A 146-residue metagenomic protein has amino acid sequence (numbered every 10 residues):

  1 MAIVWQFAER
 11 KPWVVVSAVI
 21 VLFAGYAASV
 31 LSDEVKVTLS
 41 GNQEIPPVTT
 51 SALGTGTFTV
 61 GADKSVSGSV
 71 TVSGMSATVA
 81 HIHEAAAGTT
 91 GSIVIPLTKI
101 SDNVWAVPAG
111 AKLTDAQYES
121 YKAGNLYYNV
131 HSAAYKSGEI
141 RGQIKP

Functional and structural regions predicted by a protein language model:
A2-W5, K11, G25-A80, E84-P146: Metal-centered catalytic cores of metalloenzymes
V15-G25: Bacterial N-terminal signal peptides
